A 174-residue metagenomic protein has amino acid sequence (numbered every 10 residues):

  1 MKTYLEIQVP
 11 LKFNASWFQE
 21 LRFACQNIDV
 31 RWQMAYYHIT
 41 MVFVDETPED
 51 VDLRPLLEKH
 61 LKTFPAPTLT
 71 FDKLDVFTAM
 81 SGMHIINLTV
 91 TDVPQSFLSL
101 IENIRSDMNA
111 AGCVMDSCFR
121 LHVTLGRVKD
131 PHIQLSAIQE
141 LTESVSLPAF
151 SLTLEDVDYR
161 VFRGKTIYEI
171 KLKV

Functional and structural regions predicted by a protein language model:
M1-V174: Histidine-dependent nucleotide/RNA phosphoesterase domain, centered on the 2H-phosphoesterase fold with its duplicated
